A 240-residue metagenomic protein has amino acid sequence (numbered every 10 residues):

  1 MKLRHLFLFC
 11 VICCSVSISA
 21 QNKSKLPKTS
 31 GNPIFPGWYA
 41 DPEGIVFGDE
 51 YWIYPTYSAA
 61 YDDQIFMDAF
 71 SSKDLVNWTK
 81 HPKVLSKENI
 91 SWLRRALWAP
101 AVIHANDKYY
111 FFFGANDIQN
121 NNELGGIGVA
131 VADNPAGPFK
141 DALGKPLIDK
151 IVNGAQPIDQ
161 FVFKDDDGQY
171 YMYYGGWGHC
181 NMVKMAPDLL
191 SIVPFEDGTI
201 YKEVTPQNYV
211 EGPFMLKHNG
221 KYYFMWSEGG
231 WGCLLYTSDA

Functional and structural regions predicted by a protein language model:
M1-K23: Bacterial Sec-dependent N-terminal signal peptides
I34, A40-D62, P82, W98-N122 (+3 more regions): Hydrophobic core segments of beta-strands in well-ordered, beta-rich domains
F35, N89-L97, I151-P157, P206-Q207: Short glycine-/Asp-/Thr-/Trp-enriched loop segments that recur within the blades of beta-propeller repeat domains
F66-D68, I127-G128, N181: A short loop-to-beta-strand structural motif that recurs across blades of beta-propeller domains
K73-V76, D133-P135, A186-D188: Short loop/turn segments that connect beta-strands within beta-propeller blades
K80-L85, K140-P146, V193-K202: Beta-propeller fold detector
N122-K164: Asp-box/WD-like beta-propeller blade repeats and closely related beta-sheet repeat scaffolds
Y236-A240: Conserved small/polar residues in nucleotide/adenosyl-binding loops
